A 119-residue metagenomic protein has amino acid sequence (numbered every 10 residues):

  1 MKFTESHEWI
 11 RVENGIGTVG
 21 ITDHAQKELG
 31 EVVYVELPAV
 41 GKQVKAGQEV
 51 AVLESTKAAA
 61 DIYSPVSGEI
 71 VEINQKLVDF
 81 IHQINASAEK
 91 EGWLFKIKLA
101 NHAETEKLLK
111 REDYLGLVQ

Functional and structural regions predicted by a protein language model:
M1-V52, H82, A86-Q119: Acidic, low-complexity mobile loops and tails
H7, L53, I62, S67-I70: Conserved hydrophobic positions within beta-strands
S55, Q75: Short, conserved catalytic or interaction motifs in soluble domains
A59: Conserved catalytic core of two-component sensor histidine kinases, primarily the HATPase_c ATP-binding
K76-H82: Short amphipathic beta-strand starts and helix->beta connectors
